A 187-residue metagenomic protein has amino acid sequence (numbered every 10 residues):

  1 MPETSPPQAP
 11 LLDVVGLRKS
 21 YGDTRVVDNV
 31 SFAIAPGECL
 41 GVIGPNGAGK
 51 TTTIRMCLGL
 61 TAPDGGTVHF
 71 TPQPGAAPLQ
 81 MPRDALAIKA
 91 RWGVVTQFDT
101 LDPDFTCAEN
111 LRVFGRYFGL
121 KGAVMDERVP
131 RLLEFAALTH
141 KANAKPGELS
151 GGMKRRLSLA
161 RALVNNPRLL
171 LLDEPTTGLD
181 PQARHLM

Functional and structural regions predicted by a protein language model:
L58: Helix-to-loop junction immediately C-terminal to a conserved catalytic motif
G66-Q80, I88: Conserved ABC transporter NBD signature motif
R112, R116, A123-K141: Conserved ABC ATPase "signature" region
K145-L149: Conserved ABC ATPase signature
N166: Conserved catalytic motifs of ABC-family nucleotide-binding domains
L170-D173: Catalytic Walker B motif of ABC-type/P-loop ATPase nucleotide-binding domains
